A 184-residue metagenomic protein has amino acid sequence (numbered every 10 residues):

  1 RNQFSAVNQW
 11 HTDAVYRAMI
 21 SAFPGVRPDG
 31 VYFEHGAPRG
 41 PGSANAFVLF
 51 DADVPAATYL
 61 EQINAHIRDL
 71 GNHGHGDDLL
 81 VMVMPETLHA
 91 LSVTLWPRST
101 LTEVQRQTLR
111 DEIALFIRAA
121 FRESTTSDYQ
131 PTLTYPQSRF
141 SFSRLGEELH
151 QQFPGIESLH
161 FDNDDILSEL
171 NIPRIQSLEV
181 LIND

Functional and structural regions predicted by a protein language model:
S5-S138: Carbohydrate-recognition loop of C-type lectin domains
L109-D184: An aromatic-glycine-centered, glycine-rich loop/turn in mixed alpha/beta architecture
